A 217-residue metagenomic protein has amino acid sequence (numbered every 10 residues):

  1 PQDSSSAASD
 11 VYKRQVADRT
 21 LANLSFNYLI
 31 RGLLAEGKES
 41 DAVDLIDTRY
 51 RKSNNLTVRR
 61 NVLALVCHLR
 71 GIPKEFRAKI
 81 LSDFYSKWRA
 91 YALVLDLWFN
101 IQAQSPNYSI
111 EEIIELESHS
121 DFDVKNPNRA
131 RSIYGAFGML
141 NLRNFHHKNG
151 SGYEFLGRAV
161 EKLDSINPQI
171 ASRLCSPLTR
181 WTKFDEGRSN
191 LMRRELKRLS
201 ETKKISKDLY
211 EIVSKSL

Functional and structural regions predicted by a protein language model:
P1-A8, Y12: Single conserved hydrophobic/aromatic residue that forms the stacking wall/gate of nucleotide- or nucleobase-binding
S6, G37-T48, P73-S82, Y108-L116 (+2 more regions): Amphipathic alpha-helical scaffolding segments comprising HEAT/armadillo-like alpha-solenoid repeats
R14, T48-L56, R70-G71, S82-A92 (+4 more regions): Solenoid-like repeat scaffolds
V16-N23, S53-N61, A78, R89-L97 (+3 more regions): Generic helix N-cap/helix-start motif at coil->alpha-helix transitions
N23-L34, R59-I72, D96-S105, P127-F145 (+2 more regions): Structural detector for internal amphipathic alpha-helices that build alpha-solenoid repeat scaffolds
A42, I46, N54-R70, F76-F84 (+1 more regions): Extended, hydrophobic alpha-helical segments in both membrane/secreted and soluble proteins
Q104, Y108-E161, A171-S172: Long alpha-helical HEAT/HEAT-like repeat alpha-solenoid scaffolds in very large eukaryotic proteins, especially those
T182-L217: Eukaryotic acidic, Ser/Thr-rich intrinsically disordered low-complexity regions
